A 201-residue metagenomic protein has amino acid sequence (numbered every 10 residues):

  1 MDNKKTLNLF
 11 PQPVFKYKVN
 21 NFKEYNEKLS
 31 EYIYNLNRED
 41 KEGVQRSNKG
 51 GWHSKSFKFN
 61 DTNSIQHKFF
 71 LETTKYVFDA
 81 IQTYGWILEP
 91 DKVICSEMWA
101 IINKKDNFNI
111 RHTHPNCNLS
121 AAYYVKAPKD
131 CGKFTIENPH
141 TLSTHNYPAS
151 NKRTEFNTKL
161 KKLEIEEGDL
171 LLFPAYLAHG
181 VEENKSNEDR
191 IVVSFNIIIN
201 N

Functional and structural regions predicted by a protein language model:
M1-D91: Non-heme Fe(II)/2-oxoglutarate
F15, S96-M98, L119-A121, I191-F195: Hydrophobic residues positioned within well-ordered beta-strands of beta-sheet architectures
K18-N20, N103, Y124-K126, N196-N200: Solvent-exposed residues in well-ordered beta-strands and their adjoining turns, especially edge/terminal strands
D61-S64, Y84-L88, D106-R111, A122-Y123 (+1 more regions): Short helix-to-loop capping/linker segments positioned immediately adjacent to catalytic or ligand/cofactor-binding
G85-K105: Hydrophobic beta-strand-centered segment that forms part of the acyl-chain substrate-binding groove
P90-K92, T113-C117, K185-D189: A generic structural micro-feature
W99-L172: Catalytic core of non-heme Fe(II) oxygenases with the double-stranded beta-helix
K152-N201: Catalytic core of Fe(II)/2-oxoglutarate
